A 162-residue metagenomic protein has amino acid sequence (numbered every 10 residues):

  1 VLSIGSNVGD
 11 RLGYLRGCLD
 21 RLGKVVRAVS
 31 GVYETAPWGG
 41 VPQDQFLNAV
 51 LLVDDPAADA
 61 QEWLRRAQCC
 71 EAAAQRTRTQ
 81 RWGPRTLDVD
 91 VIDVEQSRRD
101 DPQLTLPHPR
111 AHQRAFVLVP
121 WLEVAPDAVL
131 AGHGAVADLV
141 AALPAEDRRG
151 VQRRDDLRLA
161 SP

Functional and structural regions predicted by a protein language model:
V1, G5, V53, P126: Short, flexible active-site loop motifs that bind/organize anionic cofactors or intermediates
V1-G17: Extended accessory regions or peripheral subdomains of proteins
S6, L52-A57, D93-Q96: Short beta-strand-to-loop capping motifs
N7-D10, A58, V124: Glycine-/small-residue-rich active-site loops that bind phosphorylated ligands and cofactors
Y14-G17, R21, R65-C69: Long, highly charged amphipathic alpha-helices
G17-D59: Short, surface-exposed acidic-centric catalytic microdomains
S30, W38-L47, Q61-P162: Flexible, gly/pro- and Lys/Arg-enriched active-site loops
